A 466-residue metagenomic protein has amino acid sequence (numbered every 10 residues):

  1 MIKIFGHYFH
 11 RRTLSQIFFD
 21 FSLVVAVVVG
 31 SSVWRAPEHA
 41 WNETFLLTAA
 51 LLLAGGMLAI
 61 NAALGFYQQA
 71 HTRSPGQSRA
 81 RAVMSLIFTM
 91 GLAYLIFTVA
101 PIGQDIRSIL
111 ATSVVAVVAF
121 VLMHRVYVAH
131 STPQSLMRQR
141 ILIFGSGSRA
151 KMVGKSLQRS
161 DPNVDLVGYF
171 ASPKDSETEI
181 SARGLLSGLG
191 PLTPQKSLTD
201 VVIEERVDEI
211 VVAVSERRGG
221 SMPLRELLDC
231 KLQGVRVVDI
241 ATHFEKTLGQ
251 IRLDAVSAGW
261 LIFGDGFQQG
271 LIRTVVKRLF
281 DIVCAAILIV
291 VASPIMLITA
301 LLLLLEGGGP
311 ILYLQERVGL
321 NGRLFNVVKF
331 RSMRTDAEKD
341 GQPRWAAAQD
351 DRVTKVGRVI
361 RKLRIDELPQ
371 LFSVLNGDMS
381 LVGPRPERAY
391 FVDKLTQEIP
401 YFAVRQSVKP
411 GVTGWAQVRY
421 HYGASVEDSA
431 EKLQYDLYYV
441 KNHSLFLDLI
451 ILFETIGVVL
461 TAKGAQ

Functional and structural regions predicted by a protein language model:
M1-L136, Q466: Signature of alpha-helical transmembrane segments in polytopic membrane proteins
M1-L23, V27, T72-S74, M123-S293: N-terminal hydrophobic signal-anchor/signal peptide
A82, L86, M137-K155, P310-M333 (+1 more regions): Membrane-cytosol interface motif
D175-G184, A241-E245, Q250-S257, L312-K355 (+1 more regions): Short, glycine-rich, amphipathic interfacial segments at transmembrane boundaries or analogous
I272-A337, S373, L445, I450-Q466: A hydrophobic, helix-centered structural microdomain
A346-K409, I451-V459: A short, structured surface patch at a secondary-structure boundary
N376, Y390, Q397-Q466: C-terminal terminal-structure detector
